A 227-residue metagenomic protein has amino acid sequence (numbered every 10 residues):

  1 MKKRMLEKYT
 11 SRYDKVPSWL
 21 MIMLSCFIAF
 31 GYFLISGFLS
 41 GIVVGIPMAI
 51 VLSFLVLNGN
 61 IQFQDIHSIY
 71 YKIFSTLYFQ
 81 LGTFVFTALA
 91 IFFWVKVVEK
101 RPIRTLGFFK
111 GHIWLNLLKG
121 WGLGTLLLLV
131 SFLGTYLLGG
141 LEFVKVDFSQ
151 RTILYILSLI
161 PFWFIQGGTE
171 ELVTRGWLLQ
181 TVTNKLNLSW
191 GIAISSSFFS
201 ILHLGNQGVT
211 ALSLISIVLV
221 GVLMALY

Functional and structural regions predicted by a protein language model:
M1-P102: N-terminal, membrane-interfacial amphipathic/helix-forming hydrophobic leader that caps and precedes the first
P17-A29, K72-Q80, F84, N116 (+6 more regions): Residue-level signature of transmembrane alpha-helical entry/exit and packing/kink sites in multi-pass membrane
L39, A90, V130, I165 (+2 more regions): Hydrophobic/aromatic residues in alpha-helical transmembrane segments
M48-Q80, V97-T169, L179-N184: Juxtamembrane helix-loop-helix connectors linking adjacent transmembrane helices in multi-pass membrane enzymes
L128-S131, W163, N187-L204, I217-V218: Small-polar-interrupted transmembrane alpha-helices in polytopic inner-membrane proteins
L141-V146, H203-A211: Membrane-interface helix caps and helix-loop-helix hairpins in membrane proteins
T169-I194, L226: Membrane-interface helix/loop boundary segments of multi-pass membrane proteins
S213-Y227: Functionally important transmembrane alpha-helices
